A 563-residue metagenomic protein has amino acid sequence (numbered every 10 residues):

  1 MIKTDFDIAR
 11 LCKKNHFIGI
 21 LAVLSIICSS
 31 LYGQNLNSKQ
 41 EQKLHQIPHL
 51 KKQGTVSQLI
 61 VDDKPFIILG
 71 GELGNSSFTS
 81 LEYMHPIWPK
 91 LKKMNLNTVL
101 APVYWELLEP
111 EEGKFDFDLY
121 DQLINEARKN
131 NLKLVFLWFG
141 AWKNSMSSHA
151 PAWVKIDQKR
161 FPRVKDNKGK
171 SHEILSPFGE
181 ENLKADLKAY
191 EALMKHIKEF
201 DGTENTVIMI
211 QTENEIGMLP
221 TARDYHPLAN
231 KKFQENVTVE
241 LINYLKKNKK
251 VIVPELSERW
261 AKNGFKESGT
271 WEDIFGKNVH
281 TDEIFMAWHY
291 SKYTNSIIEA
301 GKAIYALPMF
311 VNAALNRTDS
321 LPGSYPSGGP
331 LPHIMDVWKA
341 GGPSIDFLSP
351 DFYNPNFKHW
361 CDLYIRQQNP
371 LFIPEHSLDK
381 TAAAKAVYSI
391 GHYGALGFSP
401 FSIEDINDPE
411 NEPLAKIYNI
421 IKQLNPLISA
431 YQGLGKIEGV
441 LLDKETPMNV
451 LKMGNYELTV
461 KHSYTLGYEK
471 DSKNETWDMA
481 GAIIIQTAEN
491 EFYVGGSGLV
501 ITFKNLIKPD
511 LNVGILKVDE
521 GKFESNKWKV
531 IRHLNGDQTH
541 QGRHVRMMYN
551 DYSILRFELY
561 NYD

Functional and structural regions predicted by a protein language model:
N35-N97: N-terminal carbohydrate-binding accessory modules
G70-T79, P102-Y120, K168-K188, I274-S291 (+3 more regions): The substrate-binding groove and active-site-proximal loops of carbohydrate-active enzymes, especially glycoside
S77-K93, P326-G341, F357, A383-A386: Short, acidic/polar
Y83-D157, Y290-I304: Aromatic-lined substrate-binding rim segments of carbohydrate-active enzymes
F161-M335: Polysaccharide-binding and catalytic clefts of secreted carbohydrate-active enzymes
S296-A306, H333-A430: Catalytic-core region of carbohydrate-active enzymes that cleave or remodel glycosidic bonds
V387-K508: Aromatic- and carboxylate-lined catalytic core of secreted/periplasmic carbohydrate-active enzymes
E469-D478, N490-D563: C-terminal beta-sandwich/jelly-roll accessory domains of carbohydrate-active enzymes
